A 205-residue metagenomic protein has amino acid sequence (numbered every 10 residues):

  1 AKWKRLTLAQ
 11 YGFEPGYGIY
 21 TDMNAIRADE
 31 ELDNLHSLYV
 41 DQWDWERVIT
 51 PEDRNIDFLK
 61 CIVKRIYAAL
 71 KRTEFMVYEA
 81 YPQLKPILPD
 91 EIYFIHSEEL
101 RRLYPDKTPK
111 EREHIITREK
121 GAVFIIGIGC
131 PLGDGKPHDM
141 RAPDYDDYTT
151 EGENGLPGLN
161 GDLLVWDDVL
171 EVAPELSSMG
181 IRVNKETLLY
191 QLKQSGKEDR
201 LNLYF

Functional and structural regions predicted by a protein language model:
A1-H36, D44-V48: Class II aminoacyl-tRNA synthetase-like tRNA-binding/catalytic domains
N24-R27, I49-P51, E99, G127-G129: Short, flexible loop/turn elements at secondary-structure junctions
E31, I56, G133-K136: Short helix/loop capping segments that flank catalytic or ligand/cofactor-binding pockets
L38-V48, G121-A122, G161: Glycine-rich, often proline-containing surface loops adjacent to acidic residues and nearby aromatics that form
E46-N55, L59: Short histidine-centered catalytic/ligand-binding loop motif
D57-E74: Long, well-ordered alpha-helical scaffolding segments within enzyme catalytic domains, especially pronounced
K71-K107: Alpha-helical scaffold segments that mediate packing/assembly in large oligomeric complexes
H96-F205: A translation/RNA-centric and nucleic-acid-associated enzymatic feature enriched in Class II aminoacyl-tRNA synthetases
